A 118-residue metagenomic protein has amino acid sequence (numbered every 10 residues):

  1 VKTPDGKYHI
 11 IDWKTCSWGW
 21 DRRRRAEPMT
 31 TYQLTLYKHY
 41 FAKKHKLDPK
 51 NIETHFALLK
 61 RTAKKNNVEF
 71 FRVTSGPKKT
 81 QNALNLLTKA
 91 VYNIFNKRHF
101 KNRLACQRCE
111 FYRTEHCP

Functional and structural regions predicted by a protein language model:
V1-L34: Non-catalytic protein-protein interaction segments used by genome-maintenance enzymes to assemble and couple activities
H39-P118: Metal-dependent nuclease catalytic regions and adjoining charged, substrate-binding loops involved in nucleic-acid end
